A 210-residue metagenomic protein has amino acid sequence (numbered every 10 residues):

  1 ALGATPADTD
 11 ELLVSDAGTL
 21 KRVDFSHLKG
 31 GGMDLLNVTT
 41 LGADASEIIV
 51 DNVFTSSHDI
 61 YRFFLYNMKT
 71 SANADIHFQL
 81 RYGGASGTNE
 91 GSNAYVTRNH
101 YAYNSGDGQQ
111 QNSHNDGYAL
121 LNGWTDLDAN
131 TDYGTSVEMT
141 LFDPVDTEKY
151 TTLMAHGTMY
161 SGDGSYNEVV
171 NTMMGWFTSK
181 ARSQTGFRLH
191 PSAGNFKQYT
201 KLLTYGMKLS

Functional and structural regions predicted by a protein language model:
A1, T5-L20, D24-S210: Surface-exposed molecular-recognition determinants
